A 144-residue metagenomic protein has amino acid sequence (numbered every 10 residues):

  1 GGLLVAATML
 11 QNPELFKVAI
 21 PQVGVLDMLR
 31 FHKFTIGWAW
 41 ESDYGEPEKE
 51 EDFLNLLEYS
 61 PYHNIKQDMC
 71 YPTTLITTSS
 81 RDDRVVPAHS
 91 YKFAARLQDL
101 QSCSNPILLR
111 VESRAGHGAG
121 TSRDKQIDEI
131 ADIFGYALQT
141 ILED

Functional and structural regions predicted by a protein language model:
G1-D144: Active-site-proximal cap/loop segments of hydrolase catalytic domains
